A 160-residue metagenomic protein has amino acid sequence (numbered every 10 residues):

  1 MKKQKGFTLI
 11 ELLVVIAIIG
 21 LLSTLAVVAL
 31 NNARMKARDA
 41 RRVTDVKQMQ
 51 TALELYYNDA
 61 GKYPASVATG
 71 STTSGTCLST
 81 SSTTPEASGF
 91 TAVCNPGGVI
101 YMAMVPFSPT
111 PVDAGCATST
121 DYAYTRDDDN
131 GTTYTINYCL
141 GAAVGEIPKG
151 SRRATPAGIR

Functional and structural regions predicted by a protein language model:
M1-K2, G141: Conserved beta-strand elements of beta-rich interaction domains across eukaryotes, especially beta-propellers
K2-L30, R34: N-terminal single-pass transmembrane signal-anchor helix
V27-K47: Aliphatic-rich helix starts adjacent to a transmembrane/signal segment
E54-Y138: Extracellular/periplasmic head regions of type IV pilus-like filament subunits
D128-R160: Short, surface-exposed interaction loops/tails
